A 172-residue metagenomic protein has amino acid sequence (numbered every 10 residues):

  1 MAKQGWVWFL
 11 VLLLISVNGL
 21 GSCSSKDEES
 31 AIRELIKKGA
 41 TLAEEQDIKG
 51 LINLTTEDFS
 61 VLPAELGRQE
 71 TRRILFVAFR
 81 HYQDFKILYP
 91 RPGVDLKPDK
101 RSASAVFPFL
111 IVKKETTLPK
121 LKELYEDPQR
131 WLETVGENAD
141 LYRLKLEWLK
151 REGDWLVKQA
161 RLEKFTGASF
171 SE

Functional and structural regions predicted by a protein language model:
M1-F9: Bacterial N-terminal signal peptides that target proteins for export
F9-G19: Bacterial N-terminal signal peptides
N18-I48, N53-E57, Q69-I74: Short, low-complexity N-terminal intrinsically disordered segments enriched in polar/charged residues
K38-A40, D58-A64, T134: Second-shell loop/turn segments in exported
T55, F109-I111, R161: Short beta-strand segments enriched in hydrophobic/aromatic residues within well-folded beta-rich domains
T55-R68, R80-H81: A short gly/proline-enriched turn/hairpin at secondary-structure junctions
R73-T134: Surface-exposed, charged secondary-structure patches
S102-S104, P128-E172: Short beta-strand edge/turn micro-motifs at domain boundaries
